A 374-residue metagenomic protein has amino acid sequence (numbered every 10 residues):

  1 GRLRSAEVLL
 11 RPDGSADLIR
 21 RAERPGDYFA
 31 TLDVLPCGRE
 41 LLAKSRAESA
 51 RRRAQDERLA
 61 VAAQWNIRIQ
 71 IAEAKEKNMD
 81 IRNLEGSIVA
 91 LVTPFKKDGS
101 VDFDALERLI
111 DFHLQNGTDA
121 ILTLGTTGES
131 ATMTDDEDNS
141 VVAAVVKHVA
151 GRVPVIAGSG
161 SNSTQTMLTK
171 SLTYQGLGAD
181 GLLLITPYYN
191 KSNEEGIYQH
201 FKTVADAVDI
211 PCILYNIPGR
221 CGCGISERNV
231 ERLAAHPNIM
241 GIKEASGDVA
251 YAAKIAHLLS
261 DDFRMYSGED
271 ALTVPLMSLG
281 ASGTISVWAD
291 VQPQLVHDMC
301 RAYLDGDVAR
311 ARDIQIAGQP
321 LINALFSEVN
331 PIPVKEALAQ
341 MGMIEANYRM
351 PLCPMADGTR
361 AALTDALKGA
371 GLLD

Functional and structural regions predicted by a protein language model:
R2, L9, S15-I19, P25 (+1 more regions): Hydrophobic, low-acid, alpha-helix-prone terminal segments
R24, L41, S49, R58 (+1 more regions): Cationic, low-complexity basic patches in intrinsically disordered or flexible, solvent-exposed regions
G26, A54-Q55: Intrinsic low-complexity, disordered N-terminal segments enriched in polar/charged/small residues
L59-N78: Short, Lys/Arg-enriched N-terminal segments with co-localized hydrophobic residues within the first ~10-30 amino acids
I81-V89, F95-G222: Active-site beta->alpha loop and helix N-cap motifs at the rims of alpha/beta catalytic domains
N83-P94, N116-T118, T127, S278-A281 (+1 more regions): C-terminal alpha-helical cap/extension of soluble enzyme domains
S140, A144-V149, T173, L177 (+8 more regions): Alpha-helical structural signal in soluble globular domains
R220-F326: Catalytic alpha/beta core domains of metabolic enzymes, predominantly
